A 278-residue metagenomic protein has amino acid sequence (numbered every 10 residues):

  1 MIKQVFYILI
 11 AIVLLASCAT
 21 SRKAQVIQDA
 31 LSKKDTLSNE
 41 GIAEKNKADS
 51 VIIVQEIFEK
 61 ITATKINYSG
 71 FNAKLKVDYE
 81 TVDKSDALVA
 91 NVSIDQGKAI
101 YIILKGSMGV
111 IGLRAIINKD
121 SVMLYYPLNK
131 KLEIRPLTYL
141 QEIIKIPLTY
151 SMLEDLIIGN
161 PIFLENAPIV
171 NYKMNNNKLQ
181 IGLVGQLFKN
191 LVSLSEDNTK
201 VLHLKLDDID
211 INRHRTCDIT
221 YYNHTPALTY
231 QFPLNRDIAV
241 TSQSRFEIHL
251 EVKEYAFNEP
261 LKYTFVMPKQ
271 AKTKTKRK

Functional and structural regions predicted by a protein language model:
V5-V13: Sec-dependent N-terminal signal peptides
L15-S17: C-terminal motif of bacterial Sec signal peptides marking the signal peptidase cleavage site
A19-K76, V82-S85, K272-K278: N-terminal leader/targeting segments and the immediate start of mature chains
T20-A24, V170-K278: Gly/Pro-enriched, hydrophobic low-complexity segments that function as extracytoplasmic propeptides/linkers
A63-F71, V82-D86, S93, M174 (+2 more regions): Edge/loop elements at the starts and ends of beta-strands within beta-rich repeat scaffolds
K74-K76, S85-S93, K98, G112 (+1 more regions): Beta-strand-dominated lipid-handling architectures at cellular/organellar boundaries
A99-S151: An acidic-aromatic
K131-I134, T138-S193, N198: A sequence/structural signal for flexible, mid-protein segments enriched in small/helix-disrupting residues
